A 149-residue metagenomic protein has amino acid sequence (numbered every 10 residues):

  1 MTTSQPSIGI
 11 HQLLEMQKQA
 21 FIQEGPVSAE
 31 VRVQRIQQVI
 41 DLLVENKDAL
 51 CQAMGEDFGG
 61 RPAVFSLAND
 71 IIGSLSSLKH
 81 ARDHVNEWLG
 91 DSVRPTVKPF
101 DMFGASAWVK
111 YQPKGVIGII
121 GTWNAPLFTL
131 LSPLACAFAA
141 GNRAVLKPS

Functional and structural regions predicted by a protein language model:
M1-S106: N-terminal Rossmann-like NAD(P)+-binding subdomain of aldehyde/semialdehyde dehydrogenases
V97-S149: Conserved small-residue-rich beta-alpha loop and adjacent elements that most often cradle the phosphate/pyrophosphate
